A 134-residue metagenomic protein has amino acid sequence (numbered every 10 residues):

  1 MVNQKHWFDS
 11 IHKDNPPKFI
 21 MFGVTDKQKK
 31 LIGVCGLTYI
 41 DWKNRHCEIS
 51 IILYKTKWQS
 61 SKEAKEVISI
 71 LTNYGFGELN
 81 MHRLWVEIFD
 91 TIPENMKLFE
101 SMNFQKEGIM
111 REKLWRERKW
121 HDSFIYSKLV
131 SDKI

Functional and structural regions predicted by a protein language model:
M1-K18: Active-site rim helix/loop that mediates acceptor-substrate recognition in acyltransferases
M21, T25-I134: Acyl-donor (CoA/ACP) binding surface of acyl/acetyltransferases
